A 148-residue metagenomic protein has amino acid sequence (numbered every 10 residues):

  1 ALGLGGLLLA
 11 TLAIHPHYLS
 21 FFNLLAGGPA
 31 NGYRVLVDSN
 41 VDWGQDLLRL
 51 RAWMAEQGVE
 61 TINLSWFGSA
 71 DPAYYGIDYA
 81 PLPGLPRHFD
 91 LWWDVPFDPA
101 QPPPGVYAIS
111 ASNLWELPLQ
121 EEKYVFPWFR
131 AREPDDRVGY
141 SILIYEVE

Functional and structural regions predicted by a protein language model:
A1-F22: Signature aromatic-anchored transmembrane alpha helix within multi-pass, membrane-resident enzymes that catalyze glycan
G5, G27-E148: C-terminal luminal/periplasmic domains and tails of membrane-associated envelope-modifying transferases
